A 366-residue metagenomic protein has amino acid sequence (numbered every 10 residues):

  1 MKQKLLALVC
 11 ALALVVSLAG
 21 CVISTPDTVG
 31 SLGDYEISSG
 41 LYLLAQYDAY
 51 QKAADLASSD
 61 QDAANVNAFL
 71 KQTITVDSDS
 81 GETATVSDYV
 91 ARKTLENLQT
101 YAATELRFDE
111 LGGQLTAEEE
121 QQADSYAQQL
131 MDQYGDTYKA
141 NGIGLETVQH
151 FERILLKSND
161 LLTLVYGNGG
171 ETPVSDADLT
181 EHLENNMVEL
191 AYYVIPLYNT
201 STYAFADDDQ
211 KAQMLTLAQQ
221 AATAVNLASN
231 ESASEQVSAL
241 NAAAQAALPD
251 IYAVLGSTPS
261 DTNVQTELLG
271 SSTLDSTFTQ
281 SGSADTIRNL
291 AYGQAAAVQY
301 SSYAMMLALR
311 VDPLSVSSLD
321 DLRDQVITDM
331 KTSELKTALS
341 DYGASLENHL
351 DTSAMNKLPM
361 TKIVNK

Functional and structural regions predicted by a protein language model:
M1-A7, L12: Positively charged n-region of N-terminal signal peptides that target proteins for export
V16-G20: C-terminal motif of bacterial Sec signal peptides marking the signal peptidase cleavage site
C21-D27, A242, Y292: A short, compositionally biased
I23-I143: N-terminal targeting/tethering segments
T25, L32, Y138-T216, T273-K366: PPIase-associated folding chaperone regions across multiple families
T28-L32, S80-L95, T104-Q114, I143-V148 (+3 more regions): Second-shell loop/turn segments in exported
Q220-Q280, D321: Peptidyl-prolyl cis-trans isomerase
